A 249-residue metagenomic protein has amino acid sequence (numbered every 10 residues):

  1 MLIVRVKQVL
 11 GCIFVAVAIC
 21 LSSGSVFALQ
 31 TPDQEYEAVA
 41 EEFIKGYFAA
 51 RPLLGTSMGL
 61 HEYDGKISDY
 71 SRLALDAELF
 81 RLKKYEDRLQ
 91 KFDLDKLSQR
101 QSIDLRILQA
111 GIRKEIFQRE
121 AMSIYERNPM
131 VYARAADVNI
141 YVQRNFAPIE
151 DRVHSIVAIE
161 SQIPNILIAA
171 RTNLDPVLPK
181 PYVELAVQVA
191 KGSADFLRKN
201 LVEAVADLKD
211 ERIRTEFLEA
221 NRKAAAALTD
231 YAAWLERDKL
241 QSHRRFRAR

Functional and structural regions predicted by a protein language model:
M1-F14: Bacterial N-terminal signal peptides that target proteins for export
V6, V26-F27: Short, aromatic- and cysteine-enriched interfacial helices/patches that mediate contacts at lipid membranes
G11-G24: Bacterial N-terminal signal peptides
F27-R249: N-terminal maturation segment of proteins
